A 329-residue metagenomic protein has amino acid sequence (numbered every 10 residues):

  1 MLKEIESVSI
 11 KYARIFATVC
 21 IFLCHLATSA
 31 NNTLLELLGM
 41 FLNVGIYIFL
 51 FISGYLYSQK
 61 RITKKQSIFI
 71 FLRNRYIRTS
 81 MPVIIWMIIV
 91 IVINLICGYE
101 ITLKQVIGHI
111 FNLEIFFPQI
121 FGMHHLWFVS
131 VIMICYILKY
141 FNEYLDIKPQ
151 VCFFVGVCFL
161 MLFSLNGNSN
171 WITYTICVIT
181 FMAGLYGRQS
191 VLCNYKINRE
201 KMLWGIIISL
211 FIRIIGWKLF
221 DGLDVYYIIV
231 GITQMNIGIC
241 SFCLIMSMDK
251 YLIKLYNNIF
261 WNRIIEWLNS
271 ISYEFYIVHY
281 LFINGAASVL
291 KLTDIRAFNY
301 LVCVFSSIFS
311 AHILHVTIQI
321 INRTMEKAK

Functional and structural regions predicted by a protein language model:
M1-C158, N198, M202-W204, I259-I264 (+2 more regions): Membrane-cytosol interface segments of multi-pass membrane proteins, especially ER/Golgi lipid-handling enzymes
H25, Y276-H279: Histidine-centered divalent metal-coordination motifs
L50-S53, A183, C240-L244, S310: Hydrophobic/aromatic residues in alpha-helical transmembrane segments
Y57-S58, I91, L160, R188 (+6 more regions): Hydrophobic alpha-helical segments of integral membrane proteins
I120-F128, S164-T173: Surface-exposed cleft-lining segments at the edges of enzyme active sites
I134-K139, F181-G187: Generic transmembrane alpha-helix motif of multi-pass integral membrane proteins
F163-G167, T173-M182, V191-E274, L281-A286 (+1 more regions): Alpha-helical transmembrane segments and terminal signal-anchor/GPI-anchor hydrophobic tails, characterized by long
